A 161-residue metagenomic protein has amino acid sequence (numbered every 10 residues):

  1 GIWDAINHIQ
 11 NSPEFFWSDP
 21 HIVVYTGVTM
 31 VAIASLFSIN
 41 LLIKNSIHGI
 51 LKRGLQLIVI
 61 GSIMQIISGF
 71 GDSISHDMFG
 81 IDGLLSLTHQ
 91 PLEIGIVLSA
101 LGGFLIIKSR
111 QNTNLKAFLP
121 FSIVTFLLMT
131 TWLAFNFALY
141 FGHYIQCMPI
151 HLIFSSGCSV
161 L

Functional and structural regions predicted by a protein language model:
G1-H8: Alpha-helical transmembrane segments of multi-pass membrane proteins
E14, S18, Y144-I153, G157-V160: Intrinsically disordered, flexible peripheral segments
F15, I47-L57, G71-V124, F135-M148: Membrane-interface helix-loop-helix junctions at boundaries between adjacent transmembrane segments
I22-N40, Q90-I107, I153-L161: Hydrophobic cores of alpha-helical transmembrane segments in multi-pass inner/ER membrane proteins, independent
I39-I47: Membrane-helix interface/capping segments
T125, T130-N136, S155-S156: A domain-level signal for the mature, folded cores of soluble proteins
